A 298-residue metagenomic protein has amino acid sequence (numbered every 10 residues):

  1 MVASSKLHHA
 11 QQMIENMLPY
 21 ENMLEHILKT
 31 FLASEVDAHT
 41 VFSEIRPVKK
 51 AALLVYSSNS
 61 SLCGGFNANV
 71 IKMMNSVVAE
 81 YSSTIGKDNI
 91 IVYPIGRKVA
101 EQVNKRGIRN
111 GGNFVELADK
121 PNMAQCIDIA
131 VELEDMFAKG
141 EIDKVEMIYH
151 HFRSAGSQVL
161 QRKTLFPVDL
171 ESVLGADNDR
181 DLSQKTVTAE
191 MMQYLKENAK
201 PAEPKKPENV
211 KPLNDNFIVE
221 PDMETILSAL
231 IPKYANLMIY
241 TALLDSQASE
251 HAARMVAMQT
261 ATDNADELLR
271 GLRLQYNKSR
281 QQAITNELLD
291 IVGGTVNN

Functional and structural regions predicted by a protein language model:
M1-N298: C-terminal beta-strand-loop-alpha-helix "lid" module of Rossmann-like NAD(P)-dependent dehydrogenases
